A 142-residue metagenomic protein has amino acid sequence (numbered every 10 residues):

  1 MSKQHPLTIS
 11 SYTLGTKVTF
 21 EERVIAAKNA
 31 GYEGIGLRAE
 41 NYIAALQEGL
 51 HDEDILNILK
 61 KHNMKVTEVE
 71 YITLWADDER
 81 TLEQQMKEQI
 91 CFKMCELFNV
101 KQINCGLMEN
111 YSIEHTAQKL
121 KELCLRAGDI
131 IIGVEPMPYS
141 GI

Functional and structural regions predicted by a protein language model:
M1-T8, L56-L59: N-terminal amphipathic alpha-helix/helix-capping segment at the start of soluble metabolic enzymes
H5-T19, I72-Q85, N110-S112: Active-site mouth loops of central-metabolism enzymes
P6, G34, I131-G133: Residues at or immediately flanking beta-strands
S10-L14, R38-Y42, Y71-L74, L107-N110 (+1 more regions): Active-site beta-loop-alpha junctions enriched in small/polar residues
F20-E40, L97-K101: Catalytic domains of carbohydrate-active enzymes, especially glycoside hydrolases
E21-K28, G49-H62, F92-K93: Short amphipathic alpha-helices and their capping/turn segments at secondary-structure boundaries
G36-K60, L107-N110: Glycine-rich, proline-tolerant flexible connector loops at the mouths of alpha/beta enzymes
I58-K65, A76-I142: Active-site acidic/histidine proton-transfer and metal-coordination neighborhood in alpha/beta enzyme cores
